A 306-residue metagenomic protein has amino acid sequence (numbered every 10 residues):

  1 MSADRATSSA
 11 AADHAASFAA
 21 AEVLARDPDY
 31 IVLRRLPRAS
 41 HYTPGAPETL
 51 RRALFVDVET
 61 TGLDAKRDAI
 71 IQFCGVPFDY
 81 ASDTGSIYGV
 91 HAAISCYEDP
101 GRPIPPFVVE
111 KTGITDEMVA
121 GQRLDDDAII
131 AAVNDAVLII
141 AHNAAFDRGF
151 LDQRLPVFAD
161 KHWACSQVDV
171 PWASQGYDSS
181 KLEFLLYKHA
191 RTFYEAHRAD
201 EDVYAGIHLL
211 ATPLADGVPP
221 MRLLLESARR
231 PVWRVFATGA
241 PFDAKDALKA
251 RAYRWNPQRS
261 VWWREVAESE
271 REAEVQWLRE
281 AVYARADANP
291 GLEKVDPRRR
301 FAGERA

Functional and structural regions predicted by a protein language model:
S2-P44, T212-A306: Acidic two-metal-ion nuclease catalytic site recognized across multiple nuclease folds, prominently DnaQ/RNase D-T
R5-H162, V168, Q175-H197, L292: Conserved non-catalytic scaffold segment of RNase H-like nuclease domains
D125, D202-V203, R264: Short secondary-structure capping/turn micro-motifs that flank functional sites
A128, A205, A267: Short Asp/Glu-rich motifs
R154, K188, L209-D216: Active-site catalytic microenvironments for nucleophilic, acid-base chemistry
P171-W172, V232: Short amphipathic helix-turn segment from helical bundle oligomerization domains, prototypically the retroelement Gag
E195-E201, F236: Alpha-helix N-cap/loop-to-helix boundary motif
E201-L209: Acidic, divalent-metal-coordinating active-site segment for phosphoryl/phosphodiester hydrolysis, typified by short
